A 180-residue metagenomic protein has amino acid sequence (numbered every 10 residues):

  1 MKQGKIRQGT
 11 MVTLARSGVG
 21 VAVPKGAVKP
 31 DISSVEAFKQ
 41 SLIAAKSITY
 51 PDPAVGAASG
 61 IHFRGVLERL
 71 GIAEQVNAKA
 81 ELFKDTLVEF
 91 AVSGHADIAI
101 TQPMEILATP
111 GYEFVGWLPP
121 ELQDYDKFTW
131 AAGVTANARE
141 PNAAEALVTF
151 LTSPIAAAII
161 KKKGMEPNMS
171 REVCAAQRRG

Functional and structural regions predicted by a protein language model:
M1-S17, V23-G180: Exported/periplasmic ABC-transporter solute-binding proteins
